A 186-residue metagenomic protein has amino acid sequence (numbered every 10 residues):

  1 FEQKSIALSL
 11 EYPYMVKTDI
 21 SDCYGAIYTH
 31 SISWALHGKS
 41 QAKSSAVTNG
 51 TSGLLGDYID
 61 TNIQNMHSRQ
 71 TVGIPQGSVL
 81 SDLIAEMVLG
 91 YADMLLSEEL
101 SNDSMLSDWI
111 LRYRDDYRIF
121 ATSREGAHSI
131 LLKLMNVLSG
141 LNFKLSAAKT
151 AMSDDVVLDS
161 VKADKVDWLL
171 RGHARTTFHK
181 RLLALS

Functional and structural regions predicted by a protein language model:
F1-Q3: Short alpha-helical segments and helix-capping/turn motifs at coil-helix boundaries
I6-R114, I119-L131, T176-S186: Conserved polymerase palm-domain catalytic core
A127-S186: C-terminal polymerase-core module
